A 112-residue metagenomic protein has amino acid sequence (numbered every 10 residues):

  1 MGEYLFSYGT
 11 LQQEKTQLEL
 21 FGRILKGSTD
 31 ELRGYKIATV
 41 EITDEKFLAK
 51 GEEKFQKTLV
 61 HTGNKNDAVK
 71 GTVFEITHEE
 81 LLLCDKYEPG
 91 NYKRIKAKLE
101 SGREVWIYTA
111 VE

Functional and structural regions predicted by a protein language model:
M1-E112: Glycine-aromatic micro-motifs
